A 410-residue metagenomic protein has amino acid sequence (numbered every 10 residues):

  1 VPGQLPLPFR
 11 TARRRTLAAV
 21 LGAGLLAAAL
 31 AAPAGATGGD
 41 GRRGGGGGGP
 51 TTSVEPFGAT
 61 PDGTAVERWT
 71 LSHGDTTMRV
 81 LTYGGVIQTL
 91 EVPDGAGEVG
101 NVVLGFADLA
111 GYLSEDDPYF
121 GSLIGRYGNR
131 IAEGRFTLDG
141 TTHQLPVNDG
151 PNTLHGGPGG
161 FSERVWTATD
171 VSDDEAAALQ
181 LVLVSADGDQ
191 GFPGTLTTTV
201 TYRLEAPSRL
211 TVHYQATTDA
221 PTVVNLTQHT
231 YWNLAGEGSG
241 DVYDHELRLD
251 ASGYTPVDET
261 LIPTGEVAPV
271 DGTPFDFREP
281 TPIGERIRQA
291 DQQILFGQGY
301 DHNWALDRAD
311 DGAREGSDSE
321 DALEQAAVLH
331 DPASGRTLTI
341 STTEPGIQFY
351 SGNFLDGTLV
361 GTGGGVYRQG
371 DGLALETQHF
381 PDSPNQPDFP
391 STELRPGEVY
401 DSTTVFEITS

Functional and structural regions predicted by a protein language model:
P2-A36: Secretory targeting and sorting signals
R10-R15, R42-R43, R314: Basic polycationic patches enriched in arginine
T37, R43-S410: An exposed, glycine/acidic-rich loop-and-rim segment of catalytic or binding clefts
